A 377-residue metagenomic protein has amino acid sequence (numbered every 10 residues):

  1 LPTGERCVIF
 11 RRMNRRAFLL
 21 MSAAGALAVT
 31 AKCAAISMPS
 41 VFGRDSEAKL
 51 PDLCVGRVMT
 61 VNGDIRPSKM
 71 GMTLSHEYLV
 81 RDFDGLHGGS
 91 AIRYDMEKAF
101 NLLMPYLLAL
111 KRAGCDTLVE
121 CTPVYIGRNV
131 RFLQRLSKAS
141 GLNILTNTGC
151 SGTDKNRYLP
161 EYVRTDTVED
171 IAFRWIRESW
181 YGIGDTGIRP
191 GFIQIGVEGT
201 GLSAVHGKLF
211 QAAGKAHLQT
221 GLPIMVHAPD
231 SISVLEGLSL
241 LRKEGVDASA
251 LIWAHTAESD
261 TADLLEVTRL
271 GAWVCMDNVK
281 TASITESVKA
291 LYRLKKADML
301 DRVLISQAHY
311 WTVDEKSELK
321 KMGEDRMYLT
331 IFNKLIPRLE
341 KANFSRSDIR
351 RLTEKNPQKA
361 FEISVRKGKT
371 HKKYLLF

Functional and structural regions predicted by a protein language model:
L1-N14: N-terminal secretory signal peptides
F10, A17-P39: N-terminal export signals
G71-S75, G85-N143, E169-I188: Alpha-helical scaffold segments that flank or form the walls of functional sites
H76, L118, H217, V274 (+2 more regions): Divalent metal-coordination and catalytic microenvironments
F83-H87, V130, N156, V234-L240 (+3 more regions): Histidine/acidic-residue-rich catalytic or RNA/ligand-binding cores of hydrolases and nuclease-related proteins
R135-K138, N143-L145, G149-P223, E266 (+2 more regions): Active-site gating/metal-coordination segments in enzymes
G214, L218-K296, R302-V303: Catalytic pocket-lining loop regions of alpha/beta-barrel enzymes, especially the amidohydrolase/enolase/GH5 lineages
M225, D277-N278, M299-M322, I349: Short acidic/histidine-rich active-site segments
